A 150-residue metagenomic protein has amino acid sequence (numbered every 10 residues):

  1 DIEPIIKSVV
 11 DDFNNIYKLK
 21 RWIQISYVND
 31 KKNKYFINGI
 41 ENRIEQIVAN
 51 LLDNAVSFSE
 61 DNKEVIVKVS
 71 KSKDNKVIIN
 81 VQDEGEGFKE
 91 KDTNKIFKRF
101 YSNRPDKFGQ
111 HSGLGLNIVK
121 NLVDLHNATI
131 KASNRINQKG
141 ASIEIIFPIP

Functional and structural regions predicted by a protein language model:
D1-N14: A conserved beta-strand-to-alpha-helix junction within the catalytic ATP-binding
K34-G39: Conserved micro-motifs of the catalytic ATP-binding
A55-V56: Short helix-loop "hinge" at the ATP-lid/N-box region of the Bergerat-fold HATPase_c
D83: Acidic ATP/Mg2+-coordinating residue in the GHKL
F88-F100: Short conserved segment of the HATPase_c
G115, V119: Short alpha-helical Gxxx[C/S/T] motif in the catalytic ATP-binding
